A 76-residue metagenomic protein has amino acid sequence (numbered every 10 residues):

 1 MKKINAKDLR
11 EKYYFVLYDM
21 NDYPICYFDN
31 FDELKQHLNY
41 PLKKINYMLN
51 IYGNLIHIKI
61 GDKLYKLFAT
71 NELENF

Functional and structural regions predicted by a protein language model:
M1-D8, T70-F76: Basic, low-complexity segments
A6-D22: Short aromatic-glycine-(Arg/Gly/Cys) micro-motifs in beta-strand/loop hairpins
F31: Helix-turn-helix DNA-binding elements, focusing on the entry/boundary residues of the two helices that contact DNA
L34-K35: Short alpha-helical "recognition helix" segments of helix-turn-helix
L42-F76: Short, mixed-charge low-complexity intrinsically disordered segments
